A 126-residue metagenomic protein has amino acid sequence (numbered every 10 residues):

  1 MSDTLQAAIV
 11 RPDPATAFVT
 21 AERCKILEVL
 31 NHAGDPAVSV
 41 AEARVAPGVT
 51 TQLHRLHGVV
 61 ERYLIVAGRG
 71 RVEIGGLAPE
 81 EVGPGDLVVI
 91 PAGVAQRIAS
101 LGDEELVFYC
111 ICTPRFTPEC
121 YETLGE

Functional and structural regions predicted by a protein language model:
M1-V38, Q52, C120-E126: A short, N-terminal "cap"/entry segment at the start of jelly-roll beta-barrel domains of the cupin/DSBH fold
A41-H57: Conserved short histidine dyad/triad with adjacent acidic residue
E42, R62, V89, D103-E119: A short hydrophobic beta-strand segment most commonly corresponding to one strand of the jelly-roll/cupin
V49, G58-V59, A78, V94-A95 (+1 more regions): A generic "binding-loop/recognition-motif" signal
T50-Q52, R71, L87-V88, A92-I98: Histidine-centered metal-chelating micro-motifs
G58-G70, G75: Glycine- and acidic-residue-biased ligand/ion/polar-headgroup-sensing regions
G76-A92: Short acidic-glycine-tyrosine-enriched beta hairpin
